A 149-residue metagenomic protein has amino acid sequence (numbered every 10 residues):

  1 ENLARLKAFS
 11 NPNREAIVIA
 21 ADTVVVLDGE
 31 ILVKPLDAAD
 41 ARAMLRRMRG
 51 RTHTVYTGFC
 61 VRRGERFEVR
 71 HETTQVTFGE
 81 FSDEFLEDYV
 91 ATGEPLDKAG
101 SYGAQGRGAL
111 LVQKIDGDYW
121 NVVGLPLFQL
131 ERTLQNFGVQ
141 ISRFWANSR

Functional and structural regions predicted by a protein language model:
E1-R149: Anionic-ligand binding patches
